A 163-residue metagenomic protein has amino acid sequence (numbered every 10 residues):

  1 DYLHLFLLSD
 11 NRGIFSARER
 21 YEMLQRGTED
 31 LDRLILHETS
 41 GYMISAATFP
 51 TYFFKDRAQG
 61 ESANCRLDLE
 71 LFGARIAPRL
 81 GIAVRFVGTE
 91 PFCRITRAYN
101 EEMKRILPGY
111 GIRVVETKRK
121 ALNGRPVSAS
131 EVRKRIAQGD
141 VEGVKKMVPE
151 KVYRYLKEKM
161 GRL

Functional and structural regions predicted by a protein language model:
D1-L163: Nucleotidyltransferase catalytic core that binds NTPs
